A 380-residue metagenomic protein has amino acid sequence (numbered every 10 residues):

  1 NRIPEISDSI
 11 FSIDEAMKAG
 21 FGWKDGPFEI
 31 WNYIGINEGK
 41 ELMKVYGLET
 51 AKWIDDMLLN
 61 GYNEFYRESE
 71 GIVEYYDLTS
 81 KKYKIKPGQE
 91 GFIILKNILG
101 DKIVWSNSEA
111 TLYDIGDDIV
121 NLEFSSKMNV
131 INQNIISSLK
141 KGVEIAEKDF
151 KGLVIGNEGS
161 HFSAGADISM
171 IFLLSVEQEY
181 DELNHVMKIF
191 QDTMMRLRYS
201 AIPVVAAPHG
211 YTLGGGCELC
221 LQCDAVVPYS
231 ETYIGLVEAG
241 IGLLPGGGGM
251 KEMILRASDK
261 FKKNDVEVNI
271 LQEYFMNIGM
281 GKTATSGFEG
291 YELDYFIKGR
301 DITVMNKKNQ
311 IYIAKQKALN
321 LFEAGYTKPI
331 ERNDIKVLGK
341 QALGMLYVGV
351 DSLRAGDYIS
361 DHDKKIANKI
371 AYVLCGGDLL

Functional and structural regions predicted by a protein language model:
N1-L42: Helical "substrate-binding/catalytic lid" subdomain of Rossmann-like NAD(P)-dependent dehydrogenases/reductases
E15-K18, Y211, D224: 4′-phosphopantetheine-dependent carrier domains
Y33-I119, E123-V154, L255-K282, S286 (+3 more regions): Intrinsically disordered, low-complexity segments enriched in small/flexible residues
D117-E123, Q133-D181, Q191-A207, Y229-Y233: A structural preference for short, pocket-lining loop segments at secondary-structure junctions
I155, D167, L219-C220, E289-G290: Hydrophobic/aromatic residues within transmembrane alpha-helices of multi-pass small-molecule transporters
V205-L213, I278-K282: Glycine-rich beta-to-alpha transition loops that act as phosphate-gripper elements at the mouths of alpha/beta enzyme
L213-A225, Y229-E267, Q272: CoA-thioester-processing core
A225, D301-I302: Well-ordered beta-strand positions
